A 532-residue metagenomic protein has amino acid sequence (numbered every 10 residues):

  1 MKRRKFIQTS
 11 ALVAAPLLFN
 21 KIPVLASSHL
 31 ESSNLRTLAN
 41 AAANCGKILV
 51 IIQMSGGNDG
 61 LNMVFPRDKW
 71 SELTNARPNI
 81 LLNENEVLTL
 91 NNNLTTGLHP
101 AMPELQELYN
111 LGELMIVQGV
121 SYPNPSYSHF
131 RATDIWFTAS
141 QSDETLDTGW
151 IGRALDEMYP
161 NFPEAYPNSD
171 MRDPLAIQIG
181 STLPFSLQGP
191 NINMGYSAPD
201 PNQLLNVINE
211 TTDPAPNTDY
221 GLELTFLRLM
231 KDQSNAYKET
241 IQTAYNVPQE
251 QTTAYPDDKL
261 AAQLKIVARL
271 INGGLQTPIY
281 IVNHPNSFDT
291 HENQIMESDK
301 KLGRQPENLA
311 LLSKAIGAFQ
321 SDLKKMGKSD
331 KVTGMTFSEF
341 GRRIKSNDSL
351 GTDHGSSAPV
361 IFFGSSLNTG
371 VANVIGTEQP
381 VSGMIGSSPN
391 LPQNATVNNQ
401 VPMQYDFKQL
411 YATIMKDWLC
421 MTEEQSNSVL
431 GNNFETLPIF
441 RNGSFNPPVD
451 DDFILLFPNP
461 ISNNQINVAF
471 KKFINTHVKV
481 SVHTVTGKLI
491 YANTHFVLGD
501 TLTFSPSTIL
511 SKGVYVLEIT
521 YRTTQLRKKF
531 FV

Functional and structural regions predicted by a protein language model:
K2-M326, K345, F363-S365, T369-S444: Feature for exported/extracytoplasmic and membrane-associated proteins, marking the mature portion
A43, I461, F473, V497-G499 (+2 more regions): Surface-exposed coil/turn segments at beta-strand junctions on protein surfaces, enriched
I281, D330-F337: Beta-strand segments within the central parallel beta-sheet cores of soluble alpha/beta enzyme folds
S338-A372: Histidine-centered active-site microenvironments of extracellular/periplasmic hydrolases and transferases
S444-F473, H483-L489, K512, F531-V532: Surface-exposed, proline-anchored Ser/Thr-rich loop/turn motifs
V478-V480: Short beta-strand elements bearing conserved aromatic residues within extracellular beta-rich modules
A492, V497, K512-V532: C-terminal tail/sorting-segment detector
T501-S507: Exposed aromatic-hydrophobic patches
